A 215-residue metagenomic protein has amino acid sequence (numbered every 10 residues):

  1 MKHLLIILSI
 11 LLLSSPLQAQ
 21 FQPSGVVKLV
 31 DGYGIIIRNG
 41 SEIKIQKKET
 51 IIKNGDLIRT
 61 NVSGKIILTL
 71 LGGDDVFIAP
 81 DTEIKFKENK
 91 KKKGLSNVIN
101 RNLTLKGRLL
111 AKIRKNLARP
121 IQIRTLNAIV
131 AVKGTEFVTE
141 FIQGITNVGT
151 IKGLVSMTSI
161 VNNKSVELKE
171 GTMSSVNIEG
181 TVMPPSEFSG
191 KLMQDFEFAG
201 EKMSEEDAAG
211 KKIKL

Functional and structural regions predicted by a protein language model:
M1-L8, L17-Q22, I43-K48, N61 (+4 more regions): C-terminal interaction modules
L11-L12: Repetitive helical segments and hydrophobic/amphipathic motifs
F21-I37: Short N-terminal segments immediately surrounding and downstream of signal-peptide cleavage
K28-G32, T60-S63, K115-A118, T150-K152: A short, compositionally biased
Y33-I36, K65-L68, E83-I84, L109-A111 (+4 more regions): Short beta-strand segments in beta-sandwich/barrel cores
N39-G55, R59-S63, G134: N-terminal post-signal-peptidase region of extra-cytosolic proteins
K93-I145, G153: Surface-exposed, polar helix/loop patches in the mature regions of secreted/periplasmic/lumenal proteins that form
